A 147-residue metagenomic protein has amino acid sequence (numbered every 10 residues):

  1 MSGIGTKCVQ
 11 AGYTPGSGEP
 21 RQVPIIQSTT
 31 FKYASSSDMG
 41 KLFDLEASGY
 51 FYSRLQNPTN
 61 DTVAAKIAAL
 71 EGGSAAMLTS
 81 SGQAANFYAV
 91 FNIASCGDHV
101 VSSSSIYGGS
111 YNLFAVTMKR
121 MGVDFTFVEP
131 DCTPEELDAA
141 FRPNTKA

Functional and structural regions predicted by a protein language model:
M1-I26: Short conserved active-site loop signatures built around small residues
S37-A84, F114-V116: Conserved N-terminal alpha-helix of the aminotransferase class I/II PLP-enzyme fold
Y52-S53, L78-T79, S103-S104, T126-P130: Glycine- and other small-residue-rich loops at beta-strand/loop junctions that grip anionic moieties
L70-S74, A94-G97, P143: Short helix-loop-beta connector
Y88-F91, G109-T117: Hydrophobic alpha-helical segments in the ANL/AMP-binding
N92-S110, E129: Conserved PLP-anchoring active-site segment centered on the Schiff-base-forming lysine
N112-A147: PLP-dependent aminotransferase-class I/II
